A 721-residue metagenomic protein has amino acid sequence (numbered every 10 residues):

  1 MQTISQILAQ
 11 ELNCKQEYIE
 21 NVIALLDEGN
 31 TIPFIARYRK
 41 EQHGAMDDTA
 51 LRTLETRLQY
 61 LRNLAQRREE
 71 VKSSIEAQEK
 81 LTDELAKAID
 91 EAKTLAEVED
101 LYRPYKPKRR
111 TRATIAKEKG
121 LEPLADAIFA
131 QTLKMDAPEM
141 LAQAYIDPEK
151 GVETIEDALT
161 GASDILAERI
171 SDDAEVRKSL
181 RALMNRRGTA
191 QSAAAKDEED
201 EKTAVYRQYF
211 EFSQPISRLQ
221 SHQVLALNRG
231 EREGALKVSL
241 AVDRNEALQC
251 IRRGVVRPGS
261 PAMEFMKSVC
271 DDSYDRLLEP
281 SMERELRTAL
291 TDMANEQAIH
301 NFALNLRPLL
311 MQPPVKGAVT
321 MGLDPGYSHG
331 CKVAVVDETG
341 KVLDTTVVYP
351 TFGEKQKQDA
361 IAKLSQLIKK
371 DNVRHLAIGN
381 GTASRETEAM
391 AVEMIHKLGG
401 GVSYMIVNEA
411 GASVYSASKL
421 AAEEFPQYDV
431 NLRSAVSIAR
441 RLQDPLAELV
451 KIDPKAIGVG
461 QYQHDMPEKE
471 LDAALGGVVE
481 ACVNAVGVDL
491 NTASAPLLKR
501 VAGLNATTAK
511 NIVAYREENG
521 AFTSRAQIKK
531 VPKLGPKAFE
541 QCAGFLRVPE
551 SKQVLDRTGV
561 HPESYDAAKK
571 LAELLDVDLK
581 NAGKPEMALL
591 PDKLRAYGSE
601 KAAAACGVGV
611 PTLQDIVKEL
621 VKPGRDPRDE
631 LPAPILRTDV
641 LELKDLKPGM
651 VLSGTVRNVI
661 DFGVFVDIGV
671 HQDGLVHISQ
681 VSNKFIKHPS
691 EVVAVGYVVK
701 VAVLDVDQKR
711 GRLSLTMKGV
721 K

Functional and structural regions predicted by a protein language model:
I19, T56, T345-F352, H375 (+7 more regions): Short beta-alpha connecting loops at secondary-structure transitions that line or flank enzyme active sites
A24-D27, P104, I115-E118, A226-G230 (+15 more regions): Replace "in large, NTP-powered and nucleic-acid-processing enzymes" with "in large, NTP-powered factors and other
T31-I32, H43, D47-E149, A485-E630 (+3 more regions): Accessory alpha-helical DNA-binding modules that contact the DNA backbone or grooves
A50-T53, Y60-G322, G326-Y428, A435: Duplex nucleic acid-engaging cores and interfaces of nucleic-acid transaction enzymes
E97, M405, G411, S416-V486 (+1 more regions): Long, charge-rich intrinsically disordered scaffolds of nucleic-acid metabolism proteins
Q143-I155, L248-Y274, L278, M282 (+2 more regions): Low-complexity, acidic/Ser/Thr- and charged residue-rich accessory regions of DNA metabolism proteins
A182-T189, L323-Y327, T382-A383, I406-V414 (+5 more regions): A glycine-rich phosphate-binding loop feature that marks nucleotide/adenosyl-phosphate handling sites
E285-A303, A456-G487, A604-P648: Long, charged amphipathic helices and adjacent flexible linkers at domain junctions
